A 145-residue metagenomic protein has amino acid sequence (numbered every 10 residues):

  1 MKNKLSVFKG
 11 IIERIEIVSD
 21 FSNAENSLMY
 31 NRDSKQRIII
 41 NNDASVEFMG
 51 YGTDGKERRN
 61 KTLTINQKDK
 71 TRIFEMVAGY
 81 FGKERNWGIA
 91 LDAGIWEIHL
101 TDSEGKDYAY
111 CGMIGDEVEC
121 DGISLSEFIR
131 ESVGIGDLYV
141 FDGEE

Functional and structural regions predicted by a protein language model:
M1-Y30, G55-L63, K68-E145: Short, well-ordered, aromatic-rich surface patches in folded extracellular/luminal domains
K35-I39, E97: Short, surface-exposed charged micro-motifs
I39-S45, T101-G105: Short acidic-glycine loop/turn motifs at beta-strand connectors
D43-T53: N-terminal glycine/threonine-rich, aromatic-flanked beta-hairpin/loop signature
